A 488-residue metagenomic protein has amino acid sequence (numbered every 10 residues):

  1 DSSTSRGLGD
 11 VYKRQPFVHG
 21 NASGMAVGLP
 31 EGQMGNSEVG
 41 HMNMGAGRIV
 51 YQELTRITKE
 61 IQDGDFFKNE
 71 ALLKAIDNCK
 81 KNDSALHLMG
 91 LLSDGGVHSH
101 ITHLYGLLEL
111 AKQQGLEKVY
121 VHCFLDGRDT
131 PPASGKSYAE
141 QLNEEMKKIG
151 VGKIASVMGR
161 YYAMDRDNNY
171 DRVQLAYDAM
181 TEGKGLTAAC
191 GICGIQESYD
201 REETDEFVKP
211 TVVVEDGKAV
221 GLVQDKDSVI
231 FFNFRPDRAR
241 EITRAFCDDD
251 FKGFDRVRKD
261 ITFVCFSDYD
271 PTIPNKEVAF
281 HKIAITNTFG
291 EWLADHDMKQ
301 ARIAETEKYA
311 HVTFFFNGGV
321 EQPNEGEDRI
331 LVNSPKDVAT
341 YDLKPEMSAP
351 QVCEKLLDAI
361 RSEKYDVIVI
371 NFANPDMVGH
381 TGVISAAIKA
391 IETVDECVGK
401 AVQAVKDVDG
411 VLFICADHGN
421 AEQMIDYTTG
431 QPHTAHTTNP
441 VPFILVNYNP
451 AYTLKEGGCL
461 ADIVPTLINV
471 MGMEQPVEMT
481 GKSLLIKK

Functional and structural regions predicted by a protein language model:
D1-Y12: Single conserved hydrophobic/aromatic residue that forms the stacking wall/gate of nucleotide- or nucleobase-binding
A26-L91, H98-Y120, F124-K364, H380: His/Asp/Glu-rich, glycine-adjacent segments that coordinate divalent cations and/or stabilize oxyanion chemistry on
E70-A71, E117, K364-C397: Active-site His/acidic residue clusters
L92, V369, I414-C415: Generic enzyme active-site microenvironment
N168-R172, G379-I388, G419-T434: Short glycine/threonine-rich loop-to-helix capping motif typified by GTGT followed within a few residues by an Asp-Pro
Q174-G185, T288, G457-K482: Non-catalytic, well-ordered alpha-helical segments in soluble enzyme domains
A387-T429, L467: Metal-dependent active-site segment of extracytoplasmic phospho-/sulfohydrolases and closely related
T429-T466, V470-M471: Substrate-binding rim/cap in mid-to-C-terminal beta-strand-loop elements of soluble/periplasmic
